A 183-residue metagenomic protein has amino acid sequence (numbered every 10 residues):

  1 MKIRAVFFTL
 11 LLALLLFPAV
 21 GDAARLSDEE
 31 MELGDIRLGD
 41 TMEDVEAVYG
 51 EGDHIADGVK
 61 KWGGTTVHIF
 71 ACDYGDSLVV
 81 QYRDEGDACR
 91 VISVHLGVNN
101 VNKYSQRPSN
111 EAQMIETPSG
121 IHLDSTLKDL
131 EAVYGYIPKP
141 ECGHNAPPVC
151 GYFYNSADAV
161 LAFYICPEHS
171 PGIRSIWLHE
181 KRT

Functional and structural regions predicted by a protein language model:
M1-F7: Bacterial N-terminal signal peptides that target proteins for export
T9-P18: Bacterial N-terminal signal peptides
A19-A23: Sec/Tat signal peptide C-region and signal peptidase I cleavage site
A24-D28, A112-M114, P138: Post-signal peptide N-terminal regions of Sec-secreted extracellular proteins
A24-V45: N-terminal export/targeting and maturation segments
E29-I36, Q113-I121: Second-shell loop/turn segments in exported
D40-V98, E116-G172, W177-T183: A cross-family detector of function-defining hotspots
V94-M114: Intrinsically disordered, low-complexity Ser/Thr-rich linker and spacer segments in cell-wall-related proteins
